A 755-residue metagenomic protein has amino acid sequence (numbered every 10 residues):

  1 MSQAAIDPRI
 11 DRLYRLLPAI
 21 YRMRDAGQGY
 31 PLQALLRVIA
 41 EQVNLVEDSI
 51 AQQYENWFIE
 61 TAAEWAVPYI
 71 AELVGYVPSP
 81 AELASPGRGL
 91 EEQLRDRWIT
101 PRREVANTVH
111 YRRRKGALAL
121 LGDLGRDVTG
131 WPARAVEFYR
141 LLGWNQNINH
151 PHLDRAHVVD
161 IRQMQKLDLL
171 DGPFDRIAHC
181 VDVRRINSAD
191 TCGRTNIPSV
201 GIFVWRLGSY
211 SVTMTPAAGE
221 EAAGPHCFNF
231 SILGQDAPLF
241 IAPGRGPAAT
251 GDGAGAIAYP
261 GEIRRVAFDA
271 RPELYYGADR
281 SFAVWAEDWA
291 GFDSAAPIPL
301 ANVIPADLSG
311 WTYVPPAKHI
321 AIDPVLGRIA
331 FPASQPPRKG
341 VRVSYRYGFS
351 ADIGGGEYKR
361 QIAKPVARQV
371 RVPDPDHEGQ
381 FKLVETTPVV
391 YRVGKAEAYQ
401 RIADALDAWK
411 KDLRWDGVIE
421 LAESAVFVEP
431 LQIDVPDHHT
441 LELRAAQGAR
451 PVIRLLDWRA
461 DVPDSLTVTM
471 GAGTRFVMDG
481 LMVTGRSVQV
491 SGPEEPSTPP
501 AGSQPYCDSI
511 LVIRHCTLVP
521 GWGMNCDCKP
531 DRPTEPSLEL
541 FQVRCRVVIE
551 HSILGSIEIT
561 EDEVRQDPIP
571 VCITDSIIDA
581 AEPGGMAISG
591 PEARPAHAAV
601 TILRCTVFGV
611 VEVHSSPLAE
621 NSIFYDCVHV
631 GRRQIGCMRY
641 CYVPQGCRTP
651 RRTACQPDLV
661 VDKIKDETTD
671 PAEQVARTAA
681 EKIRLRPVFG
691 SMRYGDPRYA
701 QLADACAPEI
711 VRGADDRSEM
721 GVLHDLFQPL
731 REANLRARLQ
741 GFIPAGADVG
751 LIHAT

Functional and structural regions predicted by a protein language model:
M1-G379: Compositionally biased, low-complexity/repeat regions
R113-A117, D127, E397, R401 (+2 more regions): Short, glycine/acidic-rich beta->alpha junctions
A133, A321-R328, A333-A351, H629-T669: C-terminal, active-site-flanking charged/polar segments
E385-A422, V426: Acidic Gly/Asp/Thr-rich repetitive segments characteristic of extracellular carbohydrate-active and adhesion proteins
L431-D434, L466-A472, S487-D508, M524-V543 (+6 more regions): Glycine-rich beta-solenoid repeat tracts in large extracellular/virion proteins
D437-G492, G521-W522, C526-C528: Right-handed parallel beta-helix/beta-spiral solenoid domain characteristic of secreted/periplasmic
R475-L481, I510-W522, R544-E558, P568-P583 (+3 more regions): Right-handed parallel beta-helix
C647, R652-T755: Extracellular/surface-exposed low-complexity segments
